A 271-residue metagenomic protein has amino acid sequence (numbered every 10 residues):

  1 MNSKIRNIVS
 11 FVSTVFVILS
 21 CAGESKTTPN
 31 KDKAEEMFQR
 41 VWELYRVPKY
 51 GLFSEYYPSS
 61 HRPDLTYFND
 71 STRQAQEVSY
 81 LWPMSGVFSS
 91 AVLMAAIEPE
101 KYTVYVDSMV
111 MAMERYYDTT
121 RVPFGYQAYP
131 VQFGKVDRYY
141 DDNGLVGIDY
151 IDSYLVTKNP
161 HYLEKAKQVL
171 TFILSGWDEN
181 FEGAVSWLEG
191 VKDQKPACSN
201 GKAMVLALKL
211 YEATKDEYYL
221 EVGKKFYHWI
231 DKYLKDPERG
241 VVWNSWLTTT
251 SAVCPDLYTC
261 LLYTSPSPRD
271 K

Functional and structural regions predicted by a protein language model:
M1-T28: Bacterial Sec-dependent N-terminal signal peptides
E24-F133, P160-A184: Low-complexity, Ser/Thr/Pro/Gly-enriched N-terminal "stalk/linker" regions
F53-V78, V122-L145, E182-K202, E238-L261: Carbohydrate-binding/catalytic loop surfaces
K135, I151-D152: Surface-exposed, polar helix/loop patches in the mature regions of secreted/periplasmic/lumenal proteins that form
L163-W229: Aromatic- and glycine-enriched pocket-lining scaffold segments that form the walls of small-molecule binding clefts
Y263-K271: Single conserved hydrophobic/aromatic residue that forms the stacking wall/gate of nucleotide- or nucleobase-binding
